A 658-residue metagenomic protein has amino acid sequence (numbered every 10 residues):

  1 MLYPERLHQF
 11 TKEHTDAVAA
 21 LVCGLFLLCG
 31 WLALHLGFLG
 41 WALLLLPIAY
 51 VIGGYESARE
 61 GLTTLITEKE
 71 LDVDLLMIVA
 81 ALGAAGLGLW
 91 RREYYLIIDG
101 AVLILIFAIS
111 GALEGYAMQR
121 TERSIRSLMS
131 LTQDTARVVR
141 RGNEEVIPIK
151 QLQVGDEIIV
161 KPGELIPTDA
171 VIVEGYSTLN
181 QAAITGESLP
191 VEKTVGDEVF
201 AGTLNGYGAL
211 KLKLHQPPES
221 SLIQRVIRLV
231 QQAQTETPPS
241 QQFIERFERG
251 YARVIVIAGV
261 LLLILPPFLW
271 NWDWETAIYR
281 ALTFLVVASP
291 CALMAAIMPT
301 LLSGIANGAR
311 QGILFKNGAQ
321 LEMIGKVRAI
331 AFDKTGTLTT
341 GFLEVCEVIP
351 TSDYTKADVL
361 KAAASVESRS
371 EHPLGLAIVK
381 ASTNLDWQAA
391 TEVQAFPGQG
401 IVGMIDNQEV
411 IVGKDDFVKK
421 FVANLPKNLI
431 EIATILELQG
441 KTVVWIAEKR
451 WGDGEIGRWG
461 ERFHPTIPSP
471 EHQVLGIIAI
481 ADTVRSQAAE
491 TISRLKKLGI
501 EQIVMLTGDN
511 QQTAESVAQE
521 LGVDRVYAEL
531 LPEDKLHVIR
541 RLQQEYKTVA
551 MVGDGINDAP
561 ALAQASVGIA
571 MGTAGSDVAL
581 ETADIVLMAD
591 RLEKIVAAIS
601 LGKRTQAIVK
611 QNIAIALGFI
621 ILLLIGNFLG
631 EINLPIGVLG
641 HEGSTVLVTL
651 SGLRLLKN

Functional and structural regions predicted by a protein language model:
L2-F10, A33, G61, L87 (+1 more regions): Membrane-embedded alpha-helical bundles of multi-pass transporters
L2-T132: Transmembrane helix-loop-helix hairpins at the membrane interface
L7, D197, Q320-D406, Q511-Q512 (+3 more regions): Conserved cytosolic catalytic headpiece of P-type ATPases
P47-S57, V102-G115, R120-I125, P239-F332 (+2 more regions): Hydrophobic alpha-helical transmembrane segments
S127-L212, Q216-P217, A319-A363, M404: Conserved cytosolic catalytic loops of P-type ATPases
N384-E515: Signature of the cytosolic headpiece of P-type E1-E2 ATPases
V552-D584: Acidic, Mg2+-coordinating phosphoryl-transfer loop and its flanking beta/alpha structural elements, shared across
